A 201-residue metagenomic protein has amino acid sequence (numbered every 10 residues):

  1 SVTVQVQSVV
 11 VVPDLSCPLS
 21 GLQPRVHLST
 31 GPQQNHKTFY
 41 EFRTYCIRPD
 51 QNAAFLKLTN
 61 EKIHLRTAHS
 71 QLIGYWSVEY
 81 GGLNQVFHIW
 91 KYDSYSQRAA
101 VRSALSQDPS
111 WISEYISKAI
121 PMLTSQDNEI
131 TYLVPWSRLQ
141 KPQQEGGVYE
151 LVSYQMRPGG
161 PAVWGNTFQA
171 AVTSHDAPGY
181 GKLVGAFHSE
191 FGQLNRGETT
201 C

Functional and structural regions predicted by a protein language model:
S1-C201: Short S/T/G/P-rich N-terminal loop/turn motif that feeds into the first structured element of a domain
